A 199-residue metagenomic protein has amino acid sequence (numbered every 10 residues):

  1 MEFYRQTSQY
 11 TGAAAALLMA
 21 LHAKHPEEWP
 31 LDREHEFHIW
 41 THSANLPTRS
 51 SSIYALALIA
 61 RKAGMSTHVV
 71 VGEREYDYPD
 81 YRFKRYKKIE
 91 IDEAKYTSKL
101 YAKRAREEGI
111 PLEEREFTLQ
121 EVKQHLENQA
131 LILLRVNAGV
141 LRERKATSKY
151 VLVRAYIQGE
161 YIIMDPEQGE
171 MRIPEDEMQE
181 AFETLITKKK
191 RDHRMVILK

Functional and structural regions predicted by a protein language model:
M1-V70, Q124-N128: Active-site nucleophile-adjacent alpha helix/oxyanion-hole segment immediately C-terminal to the catalytic cysteine
F37, T67-H68, I132, V151 (+2 more regions): A broad, low-specificity signal marking well-ordered, structured residues that form hydrophobic/aromatic
A44, L126-E127, N137-K199: Noncatalytic regulatory segments and standalone regulatory/sensor domains
Y54-A57, L119-K123, E180-I186: Intrinsically disordered, low-complexity boundary segments flanking structured domains
R61-L100: A basic- and aromatic-enriched beta-loop-alpha substructure that forms the phosphate/nucleotide- and DNA/RNA-contacting
K84, I89-Y161: Active-site-adjacent substructure of cysteine-protease-like catalytic cores
